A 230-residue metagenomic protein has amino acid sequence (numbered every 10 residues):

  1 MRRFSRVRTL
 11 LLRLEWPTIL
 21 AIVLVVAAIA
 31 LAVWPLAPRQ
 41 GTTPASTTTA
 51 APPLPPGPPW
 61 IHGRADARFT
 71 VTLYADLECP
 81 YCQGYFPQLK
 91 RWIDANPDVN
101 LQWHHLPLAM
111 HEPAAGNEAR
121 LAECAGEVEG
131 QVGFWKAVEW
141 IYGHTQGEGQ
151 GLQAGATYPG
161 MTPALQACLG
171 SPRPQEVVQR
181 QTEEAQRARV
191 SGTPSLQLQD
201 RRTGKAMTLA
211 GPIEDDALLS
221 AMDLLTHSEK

Functional and structural regions predicted by a protein language model:
M1-P35, Y74, G155-K230: C-terminal cap of thioredoxin/glutaredoxin-like
A37-P52: Ser/Thr/Pro/Gly-rich low-complexity linker/stalk segments immediately outside membranes or between
A50, P80, R173-P174: Short, flexible loop segments at the rims of nucleotide/cofactor-binding pockets, characterized by
P52-F69, I93: A short beta-strand-turn-helix
P56-W60, P87-Q88, T182-E183: A generic local structural motif
A67, P97-V99, K205: Residue-level signal for beta-strand positions within conserved beta-sheet cores that form or flank
T72-L77, Q83-T157, S191: Structural alpha/beta surface segment adjacent to cysteine/selenocysteine redox centers across thiol/disulfide enzymes
P80-Q83, A167-L169: Sequence contexts marking disulfide-bonded cysteines in secreted/extracellular proteins
